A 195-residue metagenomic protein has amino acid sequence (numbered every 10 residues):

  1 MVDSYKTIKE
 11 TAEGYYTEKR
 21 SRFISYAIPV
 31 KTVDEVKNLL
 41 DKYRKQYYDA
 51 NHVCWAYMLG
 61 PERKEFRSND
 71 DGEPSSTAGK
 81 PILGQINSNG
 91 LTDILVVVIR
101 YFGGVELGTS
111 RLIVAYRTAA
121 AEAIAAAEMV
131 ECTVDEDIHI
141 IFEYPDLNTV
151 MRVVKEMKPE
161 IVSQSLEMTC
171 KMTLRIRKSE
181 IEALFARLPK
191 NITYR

Functional and structural regions predicted by a protein language model:
M1-S76, S163, R195: C-terminal regulatory domains involved in ligand/effector binding and gene-expression control
Y26, V53-W55, D93-V96, H139: Structural motif
A78-A126: Active-site beta-strand/loop microenvironment that shapes enzyme catalytic pockets
E128-Y144, M172-L174: Short glycine-/aliphatic-rich beta-strand segments at the starts of folded cytosolic domains
I140-K158: Short amphipathic alpha-helix segments
V150-E156, A183-I192: Short amphipathic alpha-helices in soluble, non-transmembrane regions that often serve as interface/regulatory elements
L166-T169: N-terminal positively charged helical leader segments and presequences
L174-A183: Terminal, non-globular segments
